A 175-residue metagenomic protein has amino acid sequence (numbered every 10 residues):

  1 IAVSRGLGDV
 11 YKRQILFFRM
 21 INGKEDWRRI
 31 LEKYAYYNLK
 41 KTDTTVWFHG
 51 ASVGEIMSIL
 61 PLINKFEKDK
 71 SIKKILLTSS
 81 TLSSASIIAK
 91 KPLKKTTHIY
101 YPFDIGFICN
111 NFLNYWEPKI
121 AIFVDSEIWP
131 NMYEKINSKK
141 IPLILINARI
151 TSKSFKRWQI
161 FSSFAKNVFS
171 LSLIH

Functional and structural regions predicted by a protein language model:
I1-Y11, H175: Single conserved hydrophobic/aromatic residue that forms the stacking wall/gate of nucleotide- or nucleobase-binding
L16-I174: Active-site and donor-binding regions of nucleotide-sugar-utilizing enzymes
